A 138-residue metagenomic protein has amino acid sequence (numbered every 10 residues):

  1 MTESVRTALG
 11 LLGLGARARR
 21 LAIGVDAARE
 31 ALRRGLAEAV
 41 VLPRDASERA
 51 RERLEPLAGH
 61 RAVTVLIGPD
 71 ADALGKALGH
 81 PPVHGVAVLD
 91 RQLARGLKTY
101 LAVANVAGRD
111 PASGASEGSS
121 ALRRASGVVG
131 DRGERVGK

Functional and structural regions predicted by a protein language model:
E3, T7, E48-R49, P69 (+2 more regions): Charged, alpha-helix-enriched surfaces in structured cytosolic catalytic cores of large nucleotide-utilizing machines
S4-L42: N-terminal first-folded block
G13, R33, G59, G79 (+1 more regions): Signal for well-folded cores of large energy- and translation-related assemblies
A16-R19, D26-E30, P43-R44, R49-L74: Positively charged, polar, low-complexity stretches
L36-A37, R61-V63, V83: Short glycine-/polar-rich loops that comprise or flank the Walker A/P-loop and associated switch/sensor motifs
V65-D70, A112-G118: A generic structural motif
G75-E117: C-terminal structural segments of small proteins and small subunits
A115-K138: Charge-patterned, long linear interaction tracts outside catalytic cores
